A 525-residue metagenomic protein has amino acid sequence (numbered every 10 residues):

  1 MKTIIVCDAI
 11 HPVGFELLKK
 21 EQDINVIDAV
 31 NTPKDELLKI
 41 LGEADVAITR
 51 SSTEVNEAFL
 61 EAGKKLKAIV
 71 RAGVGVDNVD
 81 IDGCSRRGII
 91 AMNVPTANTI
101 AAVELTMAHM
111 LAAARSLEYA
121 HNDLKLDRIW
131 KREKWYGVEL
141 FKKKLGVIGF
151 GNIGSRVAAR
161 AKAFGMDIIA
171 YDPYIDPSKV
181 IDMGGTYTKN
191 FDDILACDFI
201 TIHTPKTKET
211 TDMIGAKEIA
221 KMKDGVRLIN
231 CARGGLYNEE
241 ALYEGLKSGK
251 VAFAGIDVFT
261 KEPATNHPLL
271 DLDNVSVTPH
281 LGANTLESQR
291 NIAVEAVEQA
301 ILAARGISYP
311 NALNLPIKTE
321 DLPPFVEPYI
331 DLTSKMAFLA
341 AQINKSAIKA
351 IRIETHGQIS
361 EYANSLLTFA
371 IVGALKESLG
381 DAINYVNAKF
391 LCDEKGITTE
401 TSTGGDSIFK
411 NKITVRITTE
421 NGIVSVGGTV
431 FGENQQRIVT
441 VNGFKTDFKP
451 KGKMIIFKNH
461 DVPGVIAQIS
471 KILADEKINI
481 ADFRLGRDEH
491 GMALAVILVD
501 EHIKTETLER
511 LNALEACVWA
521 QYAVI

Functional and structural regions predicted by a protein language model:
M1-A91, D193, G215-K217, I351: An N-terminal-biased, well-structured beta-alpha scaffold segment characteristic of Rossmann-like dinucleotide-binding
D45, T53-L60, Y174-P268: Rossmann-like adenosine-cofactor binding region
R87, A91-M92, G225-I343, L494 (+1 more regions): Rossmann-like dinucleotide-binding domain for NAD(H)/NADP(H)
R87-I89, P95-K144, R156-A159, N311: Phosphate-binding beta-alpha-beta segment of Rossmann-like dinucleotide-binding domains, i.e., the NAD(P)
V103-N122, K143, K162-M166, E295-I307 (+1 more regions): Oxidoreductase and adenylate-handling cofactor-binding alpha/beta cores
F150-G151: Glycine-rich Rossmann-fold phosphate-binding loop(s) that bind the pyrophosphate of adenine dinucleotide cofactors
I317-T319, P324-I525: A conserved regulatory-domain signal marking ACT and ACT-like small-molecule sensing domains and adjacent regulatory
